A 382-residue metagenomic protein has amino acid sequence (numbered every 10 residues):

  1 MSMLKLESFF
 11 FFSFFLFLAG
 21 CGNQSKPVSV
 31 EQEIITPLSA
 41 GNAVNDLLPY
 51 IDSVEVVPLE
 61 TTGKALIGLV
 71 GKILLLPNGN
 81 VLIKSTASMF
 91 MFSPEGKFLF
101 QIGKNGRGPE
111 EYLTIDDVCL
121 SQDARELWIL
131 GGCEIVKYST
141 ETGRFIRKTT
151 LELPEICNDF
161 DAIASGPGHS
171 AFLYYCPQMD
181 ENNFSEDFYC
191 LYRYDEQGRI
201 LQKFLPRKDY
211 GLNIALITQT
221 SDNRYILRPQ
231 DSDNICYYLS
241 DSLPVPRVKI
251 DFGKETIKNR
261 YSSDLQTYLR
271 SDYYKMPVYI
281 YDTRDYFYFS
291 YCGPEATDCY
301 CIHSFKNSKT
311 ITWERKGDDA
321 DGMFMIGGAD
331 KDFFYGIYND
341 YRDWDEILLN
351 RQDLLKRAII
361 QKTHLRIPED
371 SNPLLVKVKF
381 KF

Functional and structural regions predicted by a protein language model:
L18-G20: C-terminal motif of bacterial Sec signal peptides marking the signal peptidase cleavage site
K26-L59: Blade/loop signatures of beta-propeller domains
S53-A87: Beta-strand-rich domains and repeat architectures in extracellular enzymes and scaffolds, especially beta-propellers
E60-A65, K97-A124, G131-G132, L153-P154: Blade-loop segments of beta-propeller domains
L69-K72, L113-V118, E155-S165, G211-I217 (+2 more regions): Repeated scaffold domains used in trafficking and secretory/extracellular systems, primarily beta-propellers
L75-N78, L120-D123, S165-G168, T220-S221 (+2 more regions): Residue-level detector of Asp-centered blade-edge/turn motifs that repeat once per structural unit in beta-propeller
T114, G132-N182, D187: Asp-box/WD-like beta-propeller blade repeats and closely related beta-sheet repeat scaffolds
R247-R270, K306-K331: Conserved blade-ending motifs and adjacent loop-strand segments that build the rim/top face of beta-propeller domains
